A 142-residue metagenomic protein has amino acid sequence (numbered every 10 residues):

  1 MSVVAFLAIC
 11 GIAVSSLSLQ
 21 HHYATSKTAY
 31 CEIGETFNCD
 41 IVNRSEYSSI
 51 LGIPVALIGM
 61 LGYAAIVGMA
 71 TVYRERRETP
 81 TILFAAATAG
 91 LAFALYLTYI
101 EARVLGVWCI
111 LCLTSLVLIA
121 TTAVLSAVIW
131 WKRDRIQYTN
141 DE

Functional and structural regions predicted by a protein language model:
M1-N140: Membrane-interfacial helix-loop segments of redox and metal-homeostasis proteins, especially TM-loop-TM junctions
